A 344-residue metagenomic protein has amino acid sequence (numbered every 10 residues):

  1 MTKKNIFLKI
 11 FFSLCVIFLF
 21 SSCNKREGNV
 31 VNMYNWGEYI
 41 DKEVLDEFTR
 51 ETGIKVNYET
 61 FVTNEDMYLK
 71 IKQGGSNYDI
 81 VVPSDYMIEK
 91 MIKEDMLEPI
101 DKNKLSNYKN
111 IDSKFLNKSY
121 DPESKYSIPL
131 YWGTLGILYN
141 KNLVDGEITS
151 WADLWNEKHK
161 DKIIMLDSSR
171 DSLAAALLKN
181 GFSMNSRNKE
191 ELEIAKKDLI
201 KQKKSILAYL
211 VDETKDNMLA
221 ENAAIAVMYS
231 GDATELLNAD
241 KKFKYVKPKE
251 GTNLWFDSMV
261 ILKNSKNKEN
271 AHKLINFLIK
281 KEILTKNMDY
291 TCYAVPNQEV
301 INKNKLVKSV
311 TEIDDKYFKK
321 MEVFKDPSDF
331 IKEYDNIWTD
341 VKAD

Functional and structural regions predicted by a protein language model:
M1-V31: Short, low-complexity disordered leader/linker segments with a strong preference for bacterial N-terminal type II
C23-K90, D216: Early extracytoplasmic/lumenal segment of secretory-pathway proteins
N77, V81-N222: Extracytoplasmic ligand-binding site segments that recognize negatively charged/polar headgroups
M87-K90, L219, I225-K242, C292: A ligand-binding cleft/hinge motif common to bilobed small-molecule-binding domains
G133, L192-K201, A239-K263: Periplasmic-binding protein-like
G136-L143, L178-K179, W255-N267, K286-N287: A bilobed periplasmic-binding-protein/Venus flytrap-type ligand-binding module shared by bacterial periplasmic
L262-K319: Mature extracytoplasmic/periplasmic domains
K305-D344: Extracellular/periplasmic bilobal clamshell ligand-binding domains
